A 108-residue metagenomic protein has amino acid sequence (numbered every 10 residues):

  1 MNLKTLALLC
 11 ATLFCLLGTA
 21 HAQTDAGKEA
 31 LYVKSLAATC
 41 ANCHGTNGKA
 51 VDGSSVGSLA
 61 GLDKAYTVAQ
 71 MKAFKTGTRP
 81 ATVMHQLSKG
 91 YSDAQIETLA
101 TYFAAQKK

Functional and structural regions predicted by a protein language model:
M1-A7: Bacterial N-terminal signal peptides that target proteins for export
L8-L17: Bacterial N-terminal signal peptides
G18-A37, N47, S55, A73 (+1 more regions): Electrostatic cytochrome c docking/interface patches
Y32, T39-N42, S55-S58, Q70 (+1 more regions): Residue-level recognition of specific faces of alpha-helices
A38-T46, L99: The canonical Cys-X-X-Cys-His
V51-S58, K75-K107: Axial heme c-ligation environment in periplasmic c-type cytochrome domains
